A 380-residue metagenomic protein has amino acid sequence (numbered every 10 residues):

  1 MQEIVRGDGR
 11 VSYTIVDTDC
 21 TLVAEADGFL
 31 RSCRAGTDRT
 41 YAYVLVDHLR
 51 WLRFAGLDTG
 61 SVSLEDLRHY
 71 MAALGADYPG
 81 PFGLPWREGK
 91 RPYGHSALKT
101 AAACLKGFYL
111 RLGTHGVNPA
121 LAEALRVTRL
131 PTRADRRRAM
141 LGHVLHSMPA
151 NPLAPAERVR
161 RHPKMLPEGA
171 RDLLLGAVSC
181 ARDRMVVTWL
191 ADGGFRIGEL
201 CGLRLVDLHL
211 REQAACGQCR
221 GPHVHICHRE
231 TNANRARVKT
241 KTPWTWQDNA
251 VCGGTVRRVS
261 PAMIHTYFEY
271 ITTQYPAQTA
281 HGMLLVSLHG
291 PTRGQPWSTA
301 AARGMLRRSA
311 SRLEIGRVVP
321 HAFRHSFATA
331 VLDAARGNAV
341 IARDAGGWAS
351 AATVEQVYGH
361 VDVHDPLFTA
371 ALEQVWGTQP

Functional and structural regions predicted by a protein language model:
E25-T37, V46-R138, L173: N-terminal core-binding DNA-recognition domain of tyrosine recombinases/integrases
A55, P291-G294, R303-D344, W348-A351: Short, basic (Lys/Arg/His-rich) helix/loop patches that form interaction surfaces in the mid-to-C-terminal regions
A120-D172, G290-R293: Flexible interdomain linker/hinge and immediately adjacent N-terminus of the catalytic tyrosine-recombinase domain
E168-I197: Basic, Lys/Arg- and aromatic-enriched nucleic-acid-binding interface segment
G202-T266: Conserved tyrosine-mediated DNA breakage-rejoining catalytic core shared by Y-recombinases
D248-I315: Active-site/catalytic core of tyrosine-dependent DNA strand-transfer enzymes
G346-A371: Catalytic-site neighborhood detector that most strongly recognizes the C-terminal catalytic loop/helix of tyrosine
T353, E373-P380: C-terminal secondary-structure termini that scaffold catalytic or DNA-interacting sites
